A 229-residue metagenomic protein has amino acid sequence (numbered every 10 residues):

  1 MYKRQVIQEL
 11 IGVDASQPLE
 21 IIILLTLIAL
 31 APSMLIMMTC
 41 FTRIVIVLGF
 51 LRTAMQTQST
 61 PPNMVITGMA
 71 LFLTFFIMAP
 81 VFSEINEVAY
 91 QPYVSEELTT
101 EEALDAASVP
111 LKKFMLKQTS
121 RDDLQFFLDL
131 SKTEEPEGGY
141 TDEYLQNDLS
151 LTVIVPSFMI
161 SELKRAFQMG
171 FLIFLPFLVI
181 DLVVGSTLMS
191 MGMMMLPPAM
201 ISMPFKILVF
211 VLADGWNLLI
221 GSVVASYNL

Functional and structural regions predicted by a protein language model:
K3-L229: Hydrophobic alpha-helical segments and their helix-loop boundaries in membrane and membrane-proximal proteins
